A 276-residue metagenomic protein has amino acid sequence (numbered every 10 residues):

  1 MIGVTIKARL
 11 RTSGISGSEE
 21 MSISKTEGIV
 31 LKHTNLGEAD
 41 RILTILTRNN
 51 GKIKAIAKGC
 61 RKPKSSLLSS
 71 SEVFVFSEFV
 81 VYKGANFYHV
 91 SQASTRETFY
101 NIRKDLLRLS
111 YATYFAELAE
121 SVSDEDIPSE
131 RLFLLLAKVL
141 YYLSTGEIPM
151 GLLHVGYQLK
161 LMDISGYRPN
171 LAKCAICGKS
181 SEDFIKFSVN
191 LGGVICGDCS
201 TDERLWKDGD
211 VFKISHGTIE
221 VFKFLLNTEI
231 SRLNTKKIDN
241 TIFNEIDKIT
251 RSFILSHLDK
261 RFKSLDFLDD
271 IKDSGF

Functional and structural regions predicted by a protein language model:
V4-I6, S13-F276: Non-catalytic alpha-helical scaffolds and adjoining flexible linkers that form interface surfaces for assembly
